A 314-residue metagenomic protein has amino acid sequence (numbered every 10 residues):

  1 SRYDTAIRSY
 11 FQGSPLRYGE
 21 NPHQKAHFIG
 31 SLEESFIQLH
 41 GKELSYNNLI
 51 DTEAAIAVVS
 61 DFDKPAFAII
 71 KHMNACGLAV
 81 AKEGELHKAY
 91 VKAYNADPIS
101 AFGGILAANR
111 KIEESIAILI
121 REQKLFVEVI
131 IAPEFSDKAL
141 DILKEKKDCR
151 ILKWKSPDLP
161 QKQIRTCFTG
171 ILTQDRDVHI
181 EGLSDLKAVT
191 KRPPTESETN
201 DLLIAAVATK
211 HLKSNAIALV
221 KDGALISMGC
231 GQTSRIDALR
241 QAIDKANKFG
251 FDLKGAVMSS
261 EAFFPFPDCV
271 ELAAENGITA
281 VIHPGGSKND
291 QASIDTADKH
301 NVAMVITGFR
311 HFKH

Functional and structural regions predicted by a protein language model:
S1-R176, E198-V207, S214-A216: Active-site loops and adjacent core secondary-structure elements that bind or stabilize anionic groups
L32-E43, D97-G103, D175-R192, D222-L225 (+2 more regions): Gly-rich Lys/Arg/Thr-decorated short loops/hinges at beta-loop-alpha junctions or inter-strand turns that position
A57, L183-M228: Internal active-site segments that recognize and position negatively charged phosphoryl groups and nucleotide moieties
C76-I99, A218, A224-V270: Glycine- and Gly-Pro-enriched alpha-helical subdomains that act as flexible, kink-prone "lid/hinge" or packing modules
A101, S156-I164, V178-K187, A303-H314: Short, basic, helix/turn surface patches
A108, E122-K153, D158, F266 (+1 more regions): C-terminal binding/interaction regions
E114, I118-E122, I243-F251, A273-E275: Short, basic/hydrophobic alpha-helical segments
